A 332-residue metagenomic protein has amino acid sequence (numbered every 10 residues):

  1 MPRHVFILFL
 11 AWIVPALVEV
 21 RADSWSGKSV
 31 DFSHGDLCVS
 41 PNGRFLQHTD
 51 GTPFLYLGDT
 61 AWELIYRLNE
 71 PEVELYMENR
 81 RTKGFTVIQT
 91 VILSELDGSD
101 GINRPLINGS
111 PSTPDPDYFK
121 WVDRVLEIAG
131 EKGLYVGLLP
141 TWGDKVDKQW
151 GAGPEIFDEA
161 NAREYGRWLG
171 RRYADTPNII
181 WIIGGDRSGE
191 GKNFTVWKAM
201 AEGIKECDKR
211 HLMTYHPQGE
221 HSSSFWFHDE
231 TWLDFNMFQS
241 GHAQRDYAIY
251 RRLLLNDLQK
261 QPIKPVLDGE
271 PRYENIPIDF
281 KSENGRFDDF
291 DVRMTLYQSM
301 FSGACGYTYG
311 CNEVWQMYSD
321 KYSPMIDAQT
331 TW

Functional and structural regions predicted by a protein language model:
M1-F6: Bacterial N-terminal signal peptides that target proteins for export
I7-A16: Bacterial N-terminal signal peptides
L17-R21: Sec/Tat signal peptide C-region and signal peptidase I cleavage site
D23-S29, T52, P265, E274-I276 (+1 more regions): Aromatic- and carboxylate-lined catalytic core of secreted/periplasmic carbohydrate-active enzymes
W25-Y247: Active-site mouth of glycoside hydrolases
P41, N161, K192, H228-L233 (+4 more regions): Mature catalytic domains of secreted/periplasmic carbohydrate-active enzymes
G151-G153, D279-D289, S319-S323: Short, flexible/disordered intra-domain loops and linkers
R187, L233-F235, S240-G241, L254-V292: Active-site clefts of carbohydrate-active enzymes
